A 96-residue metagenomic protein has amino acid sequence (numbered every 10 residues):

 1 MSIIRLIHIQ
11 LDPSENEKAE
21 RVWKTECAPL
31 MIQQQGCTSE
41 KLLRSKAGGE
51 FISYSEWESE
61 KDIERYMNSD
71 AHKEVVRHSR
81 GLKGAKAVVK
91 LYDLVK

Functional and structural regions predicted by a protein language model:
M1-S2, H8-Q10, T38-I52, V75-K96: Glycine-rich beta-strand-turn "strand-cap" elements at beta-sheet edges
L6-H8, W57-E58: A short alpha-helix capping/helix-coil boundary motif
Q10-W23: Short, surface-exposed ligand-recognition loops at beta-strand->loop->(often short) alpha-helix junctions that present
P13-E15, K46, K61: Feature marks short, surface-exposed loop/turn motifs that line or immediately flank catalytic pockets and channel
E17-A19, E50-I52, I63-R65: Short acidic, gly/pro-rich beta-turn/loop elements at beta-sheet edges and active-site/ligand-binding grooves
T25-T38, E56-K90: An amphipathic, aromatic/His-enriched active-site/gating alpha helix that lines ligand/cofactor pockets
